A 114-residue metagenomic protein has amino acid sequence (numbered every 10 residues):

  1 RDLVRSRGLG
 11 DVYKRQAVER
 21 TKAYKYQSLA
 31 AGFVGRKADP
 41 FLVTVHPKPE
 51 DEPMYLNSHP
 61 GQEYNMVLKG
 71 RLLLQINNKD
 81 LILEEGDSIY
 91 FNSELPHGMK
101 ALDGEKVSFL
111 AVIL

Functional and structural regions predicted by a protein language model:
D2, H59, H97: Histidine-centered active-site/metal-ligand motif
D2-Y13: Single conserved hydrophobic/aromatic residue that forms the stacking wall/gate of nucleotide- or nucleobase-binding
K14-Q16, K22-G32, F41-H59, S93-E94: Conserved short histidine dyad/triad with adjacent acidic residue
Y24, R36, E84-E85, S93-L114: Ligand-binding loop in jelly-roll beta-barrel domains
L29, N77-N92: Short acidic-glycine-tyrosine-enriched beta hairpin
T44-K48, N77, V112-L114: Solvent-exposed residues in well-ordered beta-strands and their adjoining turns, especially edge/terminal strands
S58-L74: Short, conserved beta-strand element in jelly-roll/cupin
